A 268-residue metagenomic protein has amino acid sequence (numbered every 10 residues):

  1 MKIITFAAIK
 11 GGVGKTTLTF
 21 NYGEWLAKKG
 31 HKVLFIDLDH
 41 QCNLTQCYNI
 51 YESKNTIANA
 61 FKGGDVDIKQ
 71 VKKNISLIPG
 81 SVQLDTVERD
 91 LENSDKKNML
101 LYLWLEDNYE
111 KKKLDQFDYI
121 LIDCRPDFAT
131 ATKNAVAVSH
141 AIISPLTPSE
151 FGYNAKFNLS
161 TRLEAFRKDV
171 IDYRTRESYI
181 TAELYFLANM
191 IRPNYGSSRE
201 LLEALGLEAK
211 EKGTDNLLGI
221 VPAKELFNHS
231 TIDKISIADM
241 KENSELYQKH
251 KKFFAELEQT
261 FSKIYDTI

Functional and structural regions predicted by a protein language model:
M1-I268: P-loop NTP-binding core
